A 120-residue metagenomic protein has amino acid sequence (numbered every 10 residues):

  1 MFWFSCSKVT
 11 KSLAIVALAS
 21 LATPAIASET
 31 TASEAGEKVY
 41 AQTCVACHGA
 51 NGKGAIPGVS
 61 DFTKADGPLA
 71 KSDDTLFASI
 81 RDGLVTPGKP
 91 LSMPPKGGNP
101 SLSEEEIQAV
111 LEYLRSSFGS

Functional and structural regions predicted by a protein language model:
F2-A14: Bacterial N-terminal signal peptides that target proteins for export
K11-P24: Bacterial N-terminal signal peptides
T23-V39: Electrostatic cytochrome c docking/interface patches
T30, K53, L69-K71, S101: Short coil/turn and helix-start
G36, Y40-A50, V110, L114: The canonical Cys-X-X-Cys-His
V45, L76-S79: Short N-proximal segments of mature Sec-exported proteins
A55-K64, D82-A109, L114-S120: Axial heme c-ligation environment in periplasmic c-type cytochrome domains
S72-L76, I107: Short amphipathic alpha-helix in the helical subdomain of ABC transporter nucleotide-binding domains
